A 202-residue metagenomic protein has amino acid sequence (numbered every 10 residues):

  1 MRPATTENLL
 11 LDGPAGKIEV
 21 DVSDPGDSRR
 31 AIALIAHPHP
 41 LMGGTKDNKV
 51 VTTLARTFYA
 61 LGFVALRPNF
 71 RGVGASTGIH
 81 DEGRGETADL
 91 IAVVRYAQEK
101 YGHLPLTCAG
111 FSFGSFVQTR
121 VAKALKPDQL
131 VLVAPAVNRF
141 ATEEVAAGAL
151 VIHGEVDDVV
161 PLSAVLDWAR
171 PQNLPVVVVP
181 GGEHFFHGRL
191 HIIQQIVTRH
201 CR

Functional and structural regions predicted by a protein language model:
M1-L10: A domain-start/cap signature at the N-terminus of enzymes
L11-G13, K17-H103: Serine-hydrolase catalytic machinery in alpha/beta-hydrolase-like enzymes
R71, V177-E183: Short glycine-rich catalytic loops that host catalytic nucleophiles or stabilize transition states across multiple
A88-G148: Primarily recognizes the serine-hydrolase "nucleophile elbow" in alpha/beta-hydrolase and SGNH/GDSL folds
V145, V151-H153, D157, V165: Short beta-strand/loop motif that positions the catalytic acidic residue of the alpha/beta-hydrolase fold
E155-V160, H184-F185: Acidic catalytic loop of the alpha/beta-hydrolase fold
P161-A169, H191: Short alpha-helix in the alpha/beta-hydrolase fold that links the catalytic acid
H187-H200: Post-His helix in hydrolase/transferase enzymes
